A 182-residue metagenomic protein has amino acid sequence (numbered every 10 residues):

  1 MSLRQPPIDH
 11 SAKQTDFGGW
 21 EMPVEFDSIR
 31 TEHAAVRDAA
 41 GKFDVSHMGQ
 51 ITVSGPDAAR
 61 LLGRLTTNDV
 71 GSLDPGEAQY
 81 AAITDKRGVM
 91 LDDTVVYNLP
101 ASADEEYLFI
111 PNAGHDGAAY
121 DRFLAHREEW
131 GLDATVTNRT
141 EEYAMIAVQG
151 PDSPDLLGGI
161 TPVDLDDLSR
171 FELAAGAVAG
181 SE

Functional and structural regions predicted by a protein language model:
M1-E182: Basic, glycine/lysine-rich polyanion-binding surfaces/domains
